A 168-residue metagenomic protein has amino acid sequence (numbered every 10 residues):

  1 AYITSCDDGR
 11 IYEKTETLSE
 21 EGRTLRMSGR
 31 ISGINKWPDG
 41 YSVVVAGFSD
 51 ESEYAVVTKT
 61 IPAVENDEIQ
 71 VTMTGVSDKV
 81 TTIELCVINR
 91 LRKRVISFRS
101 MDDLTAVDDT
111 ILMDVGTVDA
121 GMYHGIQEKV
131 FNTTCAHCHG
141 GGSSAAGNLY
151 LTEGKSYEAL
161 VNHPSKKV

Functional and structural regions predicted by a protein language model:
A1-V118: N-terminal export/targeting leaders of redox proteins
H124-N132, A136-V168: Solvent-exposed helix-loop boundary motif
